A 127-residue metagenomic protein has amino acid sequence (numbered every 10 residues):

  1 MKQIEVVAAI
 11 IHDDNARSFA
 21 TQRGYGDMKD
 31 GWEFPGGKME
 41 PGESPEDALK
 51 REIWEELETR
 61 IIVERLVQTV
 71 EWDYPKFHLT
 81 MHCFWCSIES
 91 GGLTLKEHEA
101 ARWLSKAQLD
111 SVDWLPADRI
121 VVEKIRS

Functional and structural regions predicted by a protein language model:
M1-S18, K38: Conserved N-terminal beta-strand and adjoining loop/helix that marks the start of the Nudix/MutT-like hydrolase domain
D13, R60, V70-G92, A100-R102: Active-site-adjacent beta-strand/loop module that shapes the phosphate/pyrophosphate-binding cleft
G24-Y25, W114: Short coil/turn segments
D27-G31: A conserved beta-turn-beta hairpin within the catalytic core of GNAT-like acetyltransferases that forms part
F34-L66, S105: The catalytic Nudix box helix
G36-S44, A48, Y74, H98 (+1 more regions): Residues at secondary-structure transition points
W85, T94-I125: NUDIX/MutT-family hydrolases
